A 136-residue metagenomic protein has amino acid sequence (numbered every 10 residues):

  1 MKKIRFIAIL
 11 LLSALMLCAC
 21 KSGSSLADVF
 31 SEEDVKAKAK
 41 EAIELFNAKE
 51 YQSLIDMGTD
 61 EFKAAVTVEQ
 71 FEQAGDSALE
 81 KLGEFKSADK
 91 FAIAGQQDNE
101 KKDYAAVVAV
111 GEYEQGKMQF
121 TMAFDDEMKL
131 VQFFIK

Functional and structural regions predicted by a protein language model:
M1-A8: Bacterial N-terminal signal peptides that target proteins for export
M16-A19: C-terminal motif of bacterial Sec signal peptides marking the signal peptidase cleavage site
K21-G23: Bacterial signal peptide processing site
S31-N47, M57: Short, aromatic-enriched amphipathic alpha-helices that serve as compact interaction elements
S53-K102: Short solvent-exposed beta->alpha transition segments
A92-K136: Exposed beta-sheet edge and beta->alpha loop/turn motif
